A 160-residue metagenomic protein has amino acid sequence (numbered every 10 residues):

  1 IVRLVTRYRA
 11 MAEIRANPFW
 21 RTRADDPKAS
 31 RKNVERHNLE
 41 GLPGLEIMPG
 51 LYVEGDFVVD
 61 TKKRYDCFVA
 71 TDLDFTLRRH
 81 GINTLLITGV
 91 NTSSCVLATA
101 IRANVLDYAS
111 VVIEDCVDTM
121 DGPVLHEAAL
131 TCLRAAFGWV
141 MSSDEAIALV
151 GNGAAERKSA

Functional and structural regions predicted by a protein language model:
I1-V2, S93: Short, hydrophobic/amphipathic alpha-helical packing segments that form internal helix faces or helix-helix interfaces
V2-P18: Von Willebrand factor
N17-A160: Active-site-adjacent betaalpha module
